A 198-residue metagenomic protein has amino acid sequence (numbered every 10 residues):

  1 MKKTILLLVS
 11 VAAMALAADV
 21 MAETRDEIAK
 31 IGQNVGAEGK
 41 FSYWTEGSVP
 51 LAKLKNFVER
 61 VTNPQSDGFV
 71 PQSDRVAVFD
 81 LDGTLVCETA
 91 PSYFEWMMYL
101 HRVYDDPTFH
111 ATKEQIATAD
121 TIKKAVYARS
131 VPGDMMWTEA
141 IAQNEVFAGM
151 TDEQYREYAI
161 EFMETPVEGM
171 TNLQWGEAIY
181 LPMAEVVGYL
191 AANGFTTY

Functional and structural regions predicted by a protein language model:
K2-M21: Gram-negative bacterial Sec-dependent N-terminal signal peptides
E23-A77, L81-Y198: Alpha-helical substrate-recognition element adjacent to the catalytic core
